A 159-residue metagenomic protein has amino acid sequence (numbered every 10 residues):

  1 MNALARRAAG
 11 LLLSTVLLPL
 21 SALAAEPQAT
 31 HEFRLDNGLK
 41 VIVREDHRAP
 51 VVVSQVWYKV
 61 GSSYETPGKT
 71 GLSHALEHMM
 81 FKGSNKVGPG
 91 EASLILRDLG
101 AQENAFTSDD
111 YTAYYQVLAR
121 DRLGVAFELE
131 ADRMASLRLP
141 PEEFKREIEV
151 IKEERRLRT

Functional and structural regions predicted by a protein language model:
M1-R6: N-terminal secretory signal peptides that target proteins for export/translocation
A9-S21: Bacterial N-terminal signal peptides
L12-L13, A29, R34-N37, E45 (+1 more regions): Charge-rich, well-structured scaffold segments of protease-associated domains
A25-Y58, S62: Mature N-terminal segment immediately following signal peptide/propeptide cleavage in secreted/periplasmic
P50, T66, G124: Loop/helix-junction capping segments adjacent to catalytic residues or to phosphate/diphosphate-binding pockets
V53-V117: M16/MPP (pitrilysin/insulinase) zinc-metallopeptidase core fold and M16-derived inactive scaffolds
